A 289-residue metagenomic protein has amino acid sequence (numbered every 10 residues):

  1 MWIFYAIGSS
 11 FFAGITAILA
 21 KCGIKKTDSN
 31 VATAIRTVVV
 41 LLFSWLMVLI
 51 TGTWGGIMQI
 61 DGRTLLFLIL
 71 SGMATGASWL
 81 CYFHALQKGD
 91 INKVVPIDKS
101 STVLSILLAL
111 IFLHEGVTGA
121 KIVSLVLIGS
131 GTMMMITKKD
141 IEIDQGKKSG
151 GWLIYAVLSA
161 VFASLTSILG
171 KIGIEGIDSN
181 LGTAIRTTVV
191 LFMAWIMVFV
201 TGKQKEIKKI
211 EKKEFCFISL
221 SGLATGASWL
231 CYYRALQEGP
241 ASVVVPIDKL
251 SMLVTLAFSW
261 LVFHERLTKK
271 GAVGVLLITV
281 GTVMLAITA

Functional and structural regions predicted by a protein language model:
M1-F12, A20-L68, W79-G89, T137-Y155 (+4 more regions): Membrane-interface interhelical linkers
M1-G8, V103-V161, T268-A289: Juxtamembrane helix-loop boundary signature in multi-pass membrane transporters
G8, I35-R36, L70, I97-S100 (+4 more regions): Hydrophobic core positions of alpha-helical segments in small-molecule transporters and transporter systems
G14, I18, W45, G72-A77 (+9 more regions): Hydrophobic/small/kink-forming positions within alpha-helical transmembrane segments of polytopic membrane proteins
G23, A32, A85, I111-L113 (+5 more regions): Hydrophobic/aromatic residues within transmembrane alpha-helices of multi-pass small-molecule transporters
N30-V31, N92, T118, N180-L181 (+2 more regions): Residues that define the loop-to-transmembrane-helix transition and helix capping in multi-pass membrane transporters
V38-F43, I97-I111, V189-M193, I247-L261 (+1 more regions): Alpha-helical transmembrane segments of compact multi-pass small-molecule transporters, enriched in specific families
K148-L181: Selected transmembrane alpha-helices and immediately adjacent juxtamembrane segments of polytopic inner-membrane
